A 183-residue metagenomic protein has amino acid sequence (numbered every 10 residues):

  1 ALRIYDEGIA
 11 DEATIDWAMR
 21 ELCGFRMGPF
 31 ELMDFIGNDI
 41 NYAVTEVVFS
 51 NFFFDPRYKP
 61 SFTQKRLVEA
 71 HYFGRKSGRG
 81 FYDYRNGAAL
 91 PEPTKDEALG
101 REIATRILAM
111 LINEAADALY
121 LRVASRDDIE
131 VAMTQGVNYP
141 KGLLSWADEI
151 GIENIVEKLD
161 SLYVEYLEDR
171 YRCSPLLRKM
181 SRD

Functional and structural regions predicted by a protein language model:
A1-D183: N-terminal glycine-rich phosphate-binding loop for ADP-containing cofactors
